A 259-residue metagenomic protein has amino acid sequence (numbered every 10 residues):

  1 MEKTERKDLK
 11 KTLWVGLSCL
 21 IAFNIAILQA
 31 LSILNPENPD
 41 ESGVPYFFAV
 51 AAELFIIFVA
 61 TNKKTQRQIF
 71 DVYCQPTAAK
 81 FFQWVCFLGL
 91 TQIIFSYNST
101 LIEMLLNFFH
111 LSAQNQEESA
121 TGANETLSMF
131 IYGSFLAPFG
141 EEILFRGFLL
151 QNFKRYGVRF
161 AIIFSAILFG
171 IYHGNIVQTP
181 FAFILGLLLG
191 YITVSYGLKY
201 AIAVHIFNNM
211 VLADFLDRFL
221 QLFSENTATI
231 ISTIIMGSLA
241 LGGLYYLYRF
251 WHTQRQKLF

Functional and structural regions predicted by a protein language model:
M1-F82, I93, Y196, V211-F259: N-terminal, membrane-interfacial amphipathic/helix-forming hydrophobic leader that caps and precedes the first
W14, S18, Q83-C86, Y132 (+1 more regions): Internal alpha-helical transmembrane segments of multi-pass membrane proteins, especially GPCRs
N24, N35-N38, N62, N98 (+7 more regions): Detector for Asparagine
L28, S32, S96-E103, R146-G147 (+2 more regions): Short helix-terminus and kink motifs of transmembrane alpha helices, predominantly at the cytoplasmic interface
P36-E41, I69-I143: Juxtamembrane helix-loop-helix connectors linking adjacent transmembrane helices in multi-pass membrane enzymes
L127-F259: Transmembrane helix-loop-helix hairpins at the membrane interface of multi-pass integral membrane proteins
